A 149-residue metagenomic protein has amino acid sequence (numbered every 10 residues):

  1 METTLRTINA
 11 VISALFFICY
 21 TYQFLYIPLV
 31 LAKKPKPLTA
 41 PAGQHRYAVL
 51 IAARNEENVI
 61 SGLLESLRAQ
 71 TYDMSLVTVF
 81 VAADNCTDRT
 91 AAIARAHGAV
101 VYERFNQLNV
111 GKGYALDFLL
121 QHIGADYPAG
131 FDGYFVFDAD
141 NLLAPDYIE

Functional and structural regions predicted by a protein language model:
M1-G43, A94: N-terminal membrane-anchoring/stem segments of glycan-assembly enzymes
H45-A48, T78: Cell-envelope/extracellular polymer assembly enzymes that use nucleotide-activated donors
I51-E65, N85: Active-site beta-to-alpha loop of glycosyltransferases that engages the nucleotide-sugar donor
S61, D88-R95, P145-D146: Acidic helix N-cap motif at the loop->helix transition within catalytic regions of sugar-transfer enzymes
E65-L76: Short, acidic, metal-binding catalytic loop of nucleotide-sugar glycosyltransferases
V77, A91-H122, D126-A129, G133: Conserved donor nucleotide-binding strand/loop of the catalytic core
A83-A91, N106-L108, L142: A conserved acidic beta->alpha catalytic loop
R89, F131, F137-E149: Acidic donor-binding/catalytic loop of UDP-sugar-dependent glycosyltransferases, especially processive GT2
